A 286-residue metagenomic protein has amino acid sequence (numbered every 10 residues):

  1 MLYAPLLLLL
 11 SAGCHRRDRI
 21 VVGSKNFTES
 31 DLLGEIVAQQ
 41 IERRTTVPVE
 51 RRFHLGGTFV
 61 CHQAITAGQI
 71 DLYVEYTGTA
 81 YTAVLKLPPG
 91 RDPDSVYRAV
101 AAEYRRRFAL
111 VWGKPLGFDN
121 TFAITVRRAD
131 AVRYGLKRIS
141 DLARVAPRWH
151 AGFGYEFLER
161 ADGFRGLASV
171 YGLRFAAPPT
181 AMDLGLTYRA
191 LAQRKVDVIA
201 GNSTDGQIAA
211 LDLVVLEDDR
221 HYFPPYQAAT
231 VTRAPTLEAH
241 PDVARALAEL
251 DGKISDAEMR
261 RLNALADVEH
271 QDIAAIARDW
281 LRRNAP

Functional and structural regions predicted by a protein language model:
S11-G13: C-terminal motif of bacterial Sec signal peptides marking the signal peptidase cleavage site
H15-R17: Bacterial signal peptide processing site
R19-E50, L116-R189, Q271, A275: Bilobed "Venus flytrap"/periplasmic-binding protein-like clamshell domains and structurally analogous long
H54-T58, G68-Y81, V96-V100, R127 (+4 more regions): Beta->alpha turn/N-cap motifs
T66-E75, A146-H150, G166, L191-G201: Alpha-to-beta junction loops
V84-G113, Q193-V196, Q207-H221: Ligand-binding "clamshell"
F122-V132, Q227-H240: A bilobed periplasmic-binding-protein/Venus flytrap-type ligand-binding module shared by bacterial periplasmic
L158, D162-G163, A168-V170, P241-P286: An extracytoplasmic/periplasmic, membrane-proximal ligand-sensing/linker region
